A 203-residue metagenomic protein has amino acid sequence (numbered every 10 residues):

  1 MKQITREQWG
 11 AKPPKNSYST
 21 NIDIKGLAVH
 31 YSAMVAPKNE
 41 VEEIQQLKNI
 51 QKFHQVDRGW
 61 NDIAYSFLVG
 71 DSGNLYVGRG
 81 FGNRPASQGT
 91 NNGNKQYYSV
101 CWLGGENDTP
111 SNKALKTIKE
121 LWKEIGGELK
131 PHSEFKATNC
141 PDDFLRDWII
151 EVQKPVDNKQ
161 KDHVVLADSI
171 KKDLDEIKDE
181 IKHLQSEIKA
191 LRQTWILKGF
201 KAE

Functional and structural regions predicted by a protein language model:
M1-Q45, D62-I63, G70-K178, E187-I188 (+1 more regions): Basic/polar, cationic surfaces and motifs that engage anionic cell-wall and phosphate/carboxylate ligands
Q51-R58, W122-G126, I181: Sec/Tat-exported extracytoplasmic proteins
